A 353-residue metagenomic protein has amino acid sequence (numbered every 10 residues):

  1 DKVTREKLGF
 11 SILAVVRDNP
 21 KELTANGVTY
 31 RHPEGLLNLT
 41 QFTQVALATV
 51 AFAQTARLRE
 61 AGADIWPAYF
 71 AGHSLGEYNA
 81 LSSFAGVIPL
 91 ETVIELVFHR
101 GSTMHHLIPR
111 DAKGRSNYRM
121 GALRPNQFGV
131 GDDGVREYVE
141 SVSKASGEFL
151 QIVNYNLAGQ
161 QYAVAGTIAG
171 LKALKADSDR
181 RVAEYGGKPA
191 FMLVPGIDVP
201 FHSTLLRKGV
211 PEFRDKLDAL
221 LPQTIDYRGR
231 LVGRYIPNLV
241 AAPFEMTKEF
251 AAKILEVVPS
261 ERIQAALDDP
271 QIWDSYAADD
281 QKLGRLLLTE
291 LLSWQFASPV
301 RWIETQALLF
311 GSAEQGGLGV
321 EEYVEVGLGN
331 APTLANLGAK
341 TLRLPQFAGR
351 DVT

Functional and structural regions predicted by a protein language model:
D1-N38, I225-R285: A conserved beta-strand->alpha-helix junction
D1-R136, G319-T353: FabD-like malonyl-/acyl-CoA
T55-R59, D218, Q306-E314: Generic structural signal for well-ordered alpha-helical scaffold segments
S83-L267, D279-D280, W294: Alpha/beta catalytic cores of group-transfer enzymes, especially the acyltransferase/condensing modules of polyketide
K144-G147, E184-P189, E314-G319, L342-V352: Structural alpha-beta junctions
L174, V300, P332-N336: Conserved alpha/beta-hydrolase "acid-adjacent" motif
L287-Q295: Short, basic, glycine/proline-bearing loop/turn elements
F296-L318: A short, acidic, amphipathic alpha-helical segment used as a generic capping/interface helix at domain edges
